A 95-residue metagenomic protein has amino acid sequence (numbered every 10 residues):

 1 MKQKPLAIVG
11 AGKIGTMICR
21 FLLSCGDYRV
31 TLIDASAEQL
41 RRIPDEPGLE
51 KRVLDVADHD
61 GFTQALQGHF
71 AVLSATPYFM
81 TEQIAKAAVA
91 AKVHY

Functional and structural regions predicted by a protein language model:
L6-G10: Conserved N-terminal Rossmann-fold NAD(P)-binding element of oxidoreductases
I14-G15: Hydrophobic/small residue at the entry helix of a nucleotide-binding pocket
L22-L23: Aromatic pocket-lining residues of Rossmann-like dinucleotide-binding sites
R29-T31: Short beta-strand element of Class I
S36-Q39: Helix N-cap at the beta1-alpha1 junction of Rossmann-like dinucleotide-binding domains, i.e., the first residues
E46-P47, L66-A71, A91: Short acidic/histidine-rich motifs immediately flanking catalytic phosphotransfer sites in two-component signaling
V53-A71, A75-T76, M80-Q83: Conserved Rossmann-fold cofactor-binding substructure of NAD(P)-dependent oxidoreductases
A85-Y95: Beta-strand-loop-alpha-helix segment that lines the small-molecule cofactor/substrate pocket of alpha/beta enzymes
